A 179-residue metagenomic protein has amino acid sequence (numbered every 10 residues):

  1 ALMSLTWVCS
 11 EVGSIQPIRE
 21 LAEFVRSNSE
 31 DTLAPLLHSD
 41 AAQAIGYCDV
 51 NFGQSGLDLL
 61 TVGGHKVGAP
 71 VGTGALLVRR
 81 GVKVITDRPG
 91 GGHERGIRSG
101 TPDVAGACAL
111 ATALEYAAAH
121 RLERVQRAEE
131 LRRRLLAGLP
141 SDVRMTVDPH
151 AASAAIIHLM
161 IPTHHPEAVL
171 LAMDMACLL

Functional and structural regions predicted by a protein language model:
A1-L179: Pyridoxal 5′-phosphate
